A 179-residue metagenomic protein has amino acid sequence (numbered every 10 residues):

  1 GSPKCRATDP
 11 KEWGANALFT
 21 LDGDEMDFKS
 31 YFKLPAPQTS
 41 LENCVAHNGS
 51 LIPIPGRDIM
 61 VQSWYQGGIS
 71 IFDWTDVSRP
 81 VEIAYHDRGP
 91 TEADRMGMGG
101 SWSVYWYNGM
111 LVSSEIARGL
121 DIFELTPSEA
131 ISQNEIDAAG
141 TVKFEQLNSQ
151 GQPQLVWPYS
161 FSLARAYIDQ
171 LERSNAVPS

Functional and structural regions predicted by a protein language model:
G1-V177: Feature marking well-ordered beta-strand scaffolds used for ligand recognition
